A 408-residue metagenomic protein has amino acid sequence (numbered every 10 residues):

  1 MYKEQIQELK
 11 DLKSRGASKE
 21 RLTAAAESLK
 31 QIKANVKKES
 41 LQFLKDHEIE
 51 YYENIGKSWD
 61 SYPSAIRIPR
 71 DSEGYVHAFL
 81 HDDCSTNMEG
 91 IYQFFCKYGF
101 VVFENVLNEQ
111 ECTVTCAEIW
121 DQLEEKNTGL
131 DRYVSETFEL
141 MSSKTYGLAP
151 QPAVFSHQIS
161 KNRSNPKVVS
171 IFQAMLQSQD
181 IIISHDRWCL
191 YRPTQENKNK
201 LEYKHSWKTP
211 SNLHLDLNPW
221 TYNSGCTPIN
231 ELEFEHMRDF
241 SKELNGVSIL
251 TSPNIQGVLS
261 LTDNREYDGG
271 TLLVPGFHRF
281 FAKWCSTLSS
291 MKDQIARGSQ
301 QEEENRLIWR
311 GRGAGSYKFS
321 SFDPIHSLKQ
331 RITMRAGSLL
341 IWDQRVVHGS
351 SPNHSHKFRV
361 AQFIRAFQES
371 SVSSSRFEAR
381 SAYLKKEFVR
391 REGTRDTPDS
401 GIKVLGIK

Functional and structural regions predicted by a protein language model:
M1-K97, R132, K408: Fe(II)/2-oxoglutarate
I49-W59, P63-L80, L272, K283-F322 (+2 more regions): Non-heme Fe(II)/2-oxoglutarate
C96-F100, E104-N165, K292-R297: Non-heme Fe(II)/2-oxoglutarate
L107, E118, K144-I255: Signature of the catalytic double-stranded beta-helix
L107-Q110, C189-L190, Q195, N218 (+5 more regions): Short, solvent-exposed loop/turn segments at secondary-structure junctions
C116-W120, L273-P275, H356: Short Gly/aromatic-enriched secondary-structure transition segments
D186-W188, G257-L259, Q362-A366: A structural signal for short, well-ordered beta-strand segments
K198-I325, K329, S373-E378: Catalytic core of non-heme Fe(II) oxygenases with the double-stranded beta-helix
